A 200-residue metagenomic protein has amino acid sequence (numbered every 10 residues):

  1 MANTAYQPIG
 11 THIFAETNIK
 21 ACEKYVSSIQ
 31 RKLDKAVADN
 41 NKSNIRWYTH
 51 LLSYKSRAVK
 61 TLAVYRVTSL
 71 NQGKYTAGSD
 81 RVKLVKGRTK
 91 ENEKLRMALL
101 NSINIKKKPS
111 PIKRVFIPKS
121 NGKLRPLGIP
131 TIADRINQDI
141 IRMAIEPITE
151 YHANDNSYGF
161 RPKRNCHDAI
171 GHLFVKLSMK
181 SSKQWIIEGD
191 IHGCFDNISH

Functional and structural regions predicted by a protein language model:
M1-L95: Non-catalytic, polymerase-adjacent accessory regions of viral genome-replication enzymes
H12, E16-I19, K35-A38, Y54 (+5 more regions): Short, charged/polar micro-motifs that form catalytic or ligand-binding hotspots
I13-F14, A144-N197: Active-site-proximal segment of RNA-dependent polymerases
K20-E23, S27, R46, P111 (+5 more regions): Conserved structured core elements
Y25, E91, I129, A133-N137 (+5 more regions): Hydrophobic (often cysteine-bearing) scaffold residues that line and stabilize catalytic clefts of nucleotide/cofactor
K32, A36, L51, D139-I148 (+1 more regions): Generic, well-ordered alpha-helical scaffold segments in large soluble proteins
R66, A98-K123, I136-I145, G171-K180: Reverse-transcriptase-like RNA-dependent polymerase core
N71-G87, S110-I136, H152-N165, I187-E188: Short, conserved non-catalytic motifs in the polymerase core
